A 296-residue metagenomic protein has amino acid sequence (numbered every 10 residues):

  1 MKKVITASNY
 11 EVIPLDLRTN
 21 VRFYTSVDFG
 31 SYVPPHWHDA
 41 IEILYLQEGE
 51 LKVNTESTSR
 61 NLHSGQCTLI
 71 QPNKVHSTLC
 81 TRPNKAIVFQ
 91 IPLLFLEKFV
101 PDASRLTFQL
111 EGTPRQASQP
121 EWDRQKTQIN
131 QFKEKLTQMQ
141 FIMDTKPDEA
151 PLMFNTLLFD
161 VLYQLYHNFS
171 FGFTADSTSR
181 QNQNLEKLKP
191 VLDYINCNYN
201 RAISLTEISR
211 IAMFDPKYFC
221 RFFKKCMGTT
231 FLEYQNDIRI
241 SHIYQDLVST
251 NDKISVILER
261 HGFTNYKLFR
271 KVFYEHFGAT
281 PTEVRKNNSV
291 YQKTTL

Functional and structural regions predicted by a protein language model:
K2-Y24, V75-D144, Y163, H167-F173: A hydrophobic/aromatic-rich effector-binding and dimerization subdomain of bacterial HTH-type transcriptional regulators
R22-H38: Conserved short histidine dyad/triad with adjacent acidic residue
H36-V53: Short, conserved beta-strand element in jelly-roll/cupin
G49, Q131-T145, K187-N198, H242 (+1 more regions): Solvent-exposed, amphipathic alpha-helical segments
S57-Q71: Short acidic-glycine-tyrosine-enriched beta hairpin
A117-Q128, M143-C197, R201, T206-A212 (+1 more regions): Short, Lys/Arg-enriched, Trp-marked, Pro/Gly-tolerant hinge/linker segments that flank
Y166-F169, N196-N198, A202-I240, D252 (+1 more regions): Basic/polar phosphate-binding segments, predominantly the helix-turn-helix DNA-binding elements of transcriptional
Y291-L296: Intrinsically disordered, low-complexity acidic/proline-/asparagine-rich linker or regulatory tail/stalk regions
